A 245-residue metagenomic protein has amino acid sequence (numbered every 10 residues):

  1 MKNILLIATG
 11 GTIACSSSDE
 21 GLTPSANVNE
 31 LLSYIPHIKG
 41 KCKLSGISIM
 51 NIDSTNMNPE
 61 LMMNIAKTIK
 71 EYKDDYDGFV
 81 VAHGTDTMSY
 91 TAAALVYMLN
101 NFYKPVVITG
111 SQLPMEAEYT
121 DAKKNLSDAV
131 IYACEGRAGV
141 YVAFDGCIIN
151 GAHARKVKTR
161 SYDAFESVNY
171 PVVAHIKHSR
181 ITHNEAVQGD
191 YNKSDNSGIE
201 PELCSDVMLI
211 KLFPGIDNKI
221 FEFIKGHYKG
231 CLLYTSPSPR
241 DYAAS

Functional and structural regions predicted by a protein language model:
M1-K70: ATP/NTP phosphate-donor binding region
I7-A8, Y34-I35, A152-G230: Accessory alpha-helical/coil subdomains and C-terminal extensions that flank or cap enzyme catalytic cores
I7-T9, V81-H83, V107-G110, Y141-G146 (+1 more regions): Short beta-strand segments
G11-I13, G84-S89, C147-I149, R240: Gly/Ser/Thr-rich loops at beta-strand to alpha-helix junctions that form or flank small-molecule/cofactor-binding
Y76-M88, H227-S236: Short acidic, glycine-rich surface-loop motifs adjacent to enzyme active sites
A82-Y103: Short Gly/Thr/Asp-enriched flexible loops that form oxyanion-binding sites at enzyme active sites
T109-I176: Internal gly/pro-rich beta-alpha loop/helix module that stabilizes soluble enzyme cofactors or their anionic handles
Y234-A244: Single conserved hydrophobic/aromatic residue that forms the stacking wall/gate of nucleotide- or nucleobase-binding
